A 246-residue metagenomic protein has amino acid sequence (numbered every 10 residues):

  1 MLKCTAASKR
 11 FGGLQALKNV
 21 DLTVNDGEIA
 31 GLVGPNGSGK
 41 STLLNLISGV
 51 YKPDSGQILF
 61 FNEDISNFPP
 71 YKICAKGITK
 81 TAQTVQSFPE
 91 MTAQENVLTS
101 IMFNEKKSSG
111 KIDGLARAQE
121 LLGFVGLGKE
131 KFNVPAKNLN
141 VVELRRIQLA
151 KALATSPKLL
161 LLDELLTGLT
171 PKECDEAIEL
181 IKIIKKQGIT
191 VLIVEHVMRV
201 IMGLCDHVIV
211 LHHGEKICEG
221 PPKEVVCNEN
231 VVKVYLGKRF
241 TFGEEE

Functional and structural regions predicted by a protein language model:
M1-E246: Glycine-rich phosphate-binding loops of nucleotide-dependent enzymes
